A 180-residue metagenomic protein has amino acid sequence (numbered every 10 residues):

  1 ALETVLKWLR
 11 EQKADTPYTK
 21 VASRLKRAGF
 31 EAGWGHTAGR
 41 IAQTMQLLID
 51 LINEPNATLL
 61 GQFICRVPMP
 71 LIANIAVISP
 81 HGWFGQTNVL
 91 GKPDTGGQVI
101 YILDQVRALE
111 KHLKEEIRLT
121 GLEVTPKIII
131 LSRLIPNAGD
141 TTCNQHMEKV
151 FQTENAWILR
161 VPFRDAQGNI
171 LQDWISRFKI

Functional and structural regions predicted by a protein language model:
A1-N88, A108-I180: A conserved catalytic-core segment of Leloir-type glycosyltransferases
L90, D94-A108: Conserved alpha-helical elements of sugar-nucleotide-dependent glycosyltransferases
